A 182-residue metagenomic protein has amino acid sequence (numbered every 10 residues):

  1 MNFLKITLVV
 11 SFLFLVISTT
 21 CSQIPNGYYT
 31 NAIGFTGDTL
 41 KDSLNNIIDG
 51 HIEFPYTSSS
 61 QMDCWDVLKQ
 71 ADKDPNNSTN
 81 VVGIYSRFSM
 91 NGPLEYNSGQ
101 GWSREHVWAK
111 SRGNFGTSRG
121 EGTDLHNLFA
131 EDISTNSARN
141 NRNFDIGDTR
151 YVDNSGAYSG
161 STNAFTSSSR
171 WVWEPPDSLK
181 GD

Functional and structural regions predicted by a protein language model:
M1-I24: Bacterial Sec-dependent N-terminal signal peptides
L15, N76-N77, N97-Q100: A generic structural signal for short, non-catalytic loop/turn and secondary-structure boundary residues
C21-R87: N-terminal module-boundary/linker segments of secreted carbohydrate-active enzymes
I48-I52, F88, S111, N136-R139: Sec/Tat-exported extracytoplasmic proteins
V81-L94, S98-G101: Short, His- and charge-rich active-site/binding loops that engage polyanionic ligands
Y96-D182: Domain-level detector of nuclease and nuclease-like folds in predominantly extracellular/periplasmic contexts
